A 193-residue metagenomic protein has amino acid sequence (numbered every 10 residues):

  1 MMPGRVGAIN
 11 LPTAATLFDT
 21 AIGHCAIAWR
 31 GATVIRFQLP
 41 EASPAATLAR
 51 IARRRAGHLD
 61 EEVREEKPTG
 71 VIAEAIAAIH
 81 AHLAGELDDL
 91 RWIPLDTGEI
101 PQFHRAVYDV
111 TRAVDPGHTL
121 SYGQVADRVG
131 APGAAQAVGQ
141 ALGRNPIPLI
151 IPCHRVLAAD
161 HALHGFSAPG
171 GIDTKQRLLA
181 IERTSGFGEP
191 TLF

Functional and structural regions predicted by a protein language model:
M1-P132, I181-F193: Basic nucleic-acid-binding alpha-helical/helix-turn surface characteristic of O6-alkylguanine DNA
G133-R177: Short glycine/serine-rich loop segments
